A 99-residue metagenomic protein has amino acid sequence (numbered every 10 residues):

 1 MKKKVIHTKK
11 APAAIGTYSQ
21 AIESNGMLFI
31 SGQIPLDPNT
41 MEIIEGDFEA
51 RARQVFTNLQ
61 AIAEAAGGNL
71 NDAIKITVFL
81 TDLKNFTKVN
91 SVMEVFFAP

Functional and structural regions predicted by a protein language model:
M1-P99: Short, polar/acidic, helix-capping and beta-turn segments at strand->helix junctions that line the mouths
